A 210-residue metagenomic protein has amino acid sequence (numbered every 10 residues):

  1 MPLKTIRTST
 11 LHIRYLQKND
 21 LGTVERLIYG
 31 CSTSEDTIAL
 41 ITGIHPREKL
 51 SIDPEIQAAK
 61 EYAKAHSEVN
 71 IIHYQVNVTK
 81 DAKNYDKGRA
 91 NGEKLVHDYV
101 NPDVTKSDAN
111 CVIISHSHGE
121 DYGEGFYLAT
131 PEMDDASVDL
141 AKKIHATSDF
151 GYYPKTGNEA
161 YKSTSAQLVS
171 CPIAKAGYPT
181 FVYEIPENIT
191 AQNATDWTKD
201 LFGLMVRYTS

Functional and structural regions predicted by a protein language model:
M1-S210: Structured catalytic-domain cores with a bias toward divalent-metal coordination
